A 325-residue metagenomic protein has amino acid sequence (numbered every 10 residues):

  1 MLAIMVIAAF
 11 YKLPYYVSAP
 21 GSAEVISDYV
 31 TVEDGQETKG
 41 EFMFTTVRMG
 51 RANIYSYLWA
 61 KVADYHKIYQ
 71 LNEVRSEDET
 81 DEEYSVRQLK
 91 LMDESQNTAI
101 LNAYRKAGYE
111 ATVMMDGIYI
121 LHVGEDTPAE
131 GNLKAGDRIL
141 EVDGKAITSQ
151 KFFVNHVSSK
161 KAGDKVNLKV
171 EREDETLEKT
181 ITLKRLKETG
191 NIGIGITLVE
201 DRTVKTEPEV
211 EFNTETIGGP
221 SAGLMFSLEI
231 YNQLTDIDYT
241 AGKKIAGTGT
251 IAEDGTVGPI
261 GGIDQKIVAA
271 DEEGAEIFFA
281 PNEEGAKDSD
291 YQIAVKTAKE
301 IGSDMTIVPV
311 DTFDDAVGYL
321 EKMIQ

Functional and structural regions predicted by a protein language model:
M1-K12: Hydrophobic membrane-insertion alpha-helices, especially the h-region of bacterial N-terminal signal peptides
E82-E94, V123-D126, E141-D143, V210-P220 (+2 more regions): Second-shell loop/turn segments in exported
Y104, A129, G136-I139, D143 (+6 more regions): Terminal peptide-recognition signature
R105-A135: PDZ/PDZ-like groove recognition
A107, V154-L198, K299-D315, Y319-K322: PDZ-domain C-terminal substructure recognizer with occasional recognition of PDZ-binding tails
A129-F152, I267-E283: Conserved PDZ fold ligand-binding element
E173-E229: C-terminal, low-ordered peptide segments at domain boundaries
P259-A280, A298-I301, I307-V310: C-terminal soluble interaction/assembly domains
